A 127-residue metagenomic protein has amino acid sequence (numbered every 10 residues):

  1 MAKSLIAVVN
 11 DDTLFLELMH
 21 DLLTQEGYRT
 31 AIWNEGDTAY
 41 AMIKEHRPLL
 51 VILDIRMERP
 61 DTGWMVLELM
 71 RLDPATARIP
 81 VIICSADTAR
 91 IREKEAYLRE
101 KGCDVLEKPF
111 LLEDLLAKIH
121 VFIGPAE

Functional and structural regions predicted by a protein language model:
M1-A7, L111-E127: Non-catalytic signal-transmission and effector/linker regions of two-component phosphorelay proteins
N10: Conserved acidic carboxylate
E17-Q25: Charged docking surfaces used in two-component/phosphorelay signaling
G27-E35, M42: Short hydrophobic/Thr-rich beta-strand motif most characteristic of the beta2 strand and flanking loop of CheY-like
A41, W64-A77: Short amphipathic alpha-helix used as the core "switch/output" element in two-component signaling
R47-L49, A75-P80: His-Asp phosphorelay/catalytic-motif detector in bacterial-type signaling
D54-I55: Active-site residues of response regulator receiver
D61-M65, A86-E107, E113, A117: Alpha4 helix (beta4-alpha4-beta5 surface) of REC/receiver domains from two-component response regulators
